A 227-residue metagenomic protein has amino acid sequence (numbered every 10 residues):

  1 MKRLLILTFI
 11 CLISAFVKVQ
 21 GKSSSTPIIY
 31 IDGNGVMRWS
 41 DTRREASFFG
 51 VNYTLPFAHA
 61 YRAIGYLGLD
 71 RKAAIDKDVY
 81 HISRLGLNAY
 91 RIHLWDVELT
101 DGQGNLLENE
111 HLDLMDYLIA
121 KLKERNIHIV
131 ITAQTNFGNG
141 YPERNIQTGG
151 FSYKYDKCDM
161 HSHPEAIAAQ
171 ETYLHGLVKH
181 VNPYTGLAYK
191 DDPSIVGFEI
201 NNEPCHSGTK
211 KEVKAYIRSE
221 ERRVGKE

Functional and structural regions predicted by a protein language model:
L4-I13: Sec-dependent N-terminal signal peptides
S14-A15, Q103: Hydrophobic alpha-helical membrane context
V17-G21: Boundary at the C-terminal end of the N-terminal hydrophobic targeting segment
T26-K226: Active-site mouth of glycoside hydrolases
